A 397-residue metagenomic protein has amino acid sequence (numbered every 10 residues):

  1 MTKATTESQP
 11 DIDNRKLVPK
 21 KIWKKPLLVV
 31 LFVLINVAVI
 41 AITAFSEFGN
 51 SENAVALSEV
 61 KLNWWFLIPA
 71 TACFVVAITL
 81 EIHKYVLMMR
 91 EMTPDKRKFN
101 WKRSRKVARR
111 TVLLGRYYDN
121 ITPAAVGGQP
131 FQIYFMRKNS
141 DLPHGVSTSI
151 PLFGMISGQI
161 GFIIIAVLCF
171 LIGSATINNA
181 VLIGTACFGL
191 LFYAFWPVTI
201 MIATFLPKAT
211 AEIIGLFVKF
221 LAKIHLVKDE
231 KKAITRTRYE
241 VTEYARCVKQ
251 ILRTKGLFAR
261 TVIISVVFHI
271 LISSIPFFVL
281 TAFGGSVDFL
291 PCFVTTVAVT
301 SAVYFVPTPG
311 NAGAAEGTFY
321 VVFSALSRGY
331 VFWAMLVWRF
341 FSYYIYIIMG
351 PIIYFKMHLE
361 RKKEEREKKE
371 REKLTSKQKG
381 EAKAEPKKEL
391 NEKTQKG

Functional and structural regions predicted by a protein language model:
T2-L113, N179-T300, W333, F341-G397: Predominantly cytoplasmic-facing regulatory/coupling regions of multi-pass membrane proteins
T79-Y85, A124-I133, L290, A302-F319: Transmembrane helix boundary and interhelical junction motifs in multipass membrane proteins
L87-T93, N120, I133-D141, Q250 (+1 more regions): Helix-loop junctions at the membrane interface of multi-pass solute transporters
R105-N139, V146, V303, P307-T308: Hydrophobic alpha-helical transmembrane segments of multi-pass membrane transport proteins
R116-V126, M155-V167: Mid-bilayer segments of alpha-helical transmembrane spans in multi-pass integral membrane proteins that mediate
S140-M155, R328-V337: Membrane-interface alpha-helices at helix entry/exit sites of multi-pass transporters
A166-T176: Transmembrane alpha-helix termini and helix-breaking/packing motifs in multi-pass membrane transporters
P307-N311, F319-W338: Hydrophobic alpha-helical transmembrane segments in multi-pass integral membrane proteins
